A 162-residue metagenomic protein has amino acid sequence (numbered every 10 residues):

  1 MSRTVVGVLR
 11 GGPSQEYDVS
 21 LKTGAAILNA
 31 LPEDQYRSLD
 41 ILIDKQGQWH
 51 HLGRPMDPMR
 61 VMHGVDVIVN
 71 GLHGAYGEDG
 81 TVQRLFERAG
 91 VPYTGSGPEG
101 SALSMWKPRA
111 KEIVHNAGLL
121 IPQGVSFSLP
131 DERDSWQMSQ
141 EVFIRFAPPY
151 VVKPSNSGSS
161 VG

Functional and structural regions predicted by a protein language model:
S2-L39: N-terminal phosphate-binding or glycine-rich loops at protein starts, especially the Walker A/P-loop of NTPases
S2-R10, L103-G162: Active-site nucleotide/adenylate-binding loops and adjacent lid/helix of ATP-dependent enzymes
L9-P13, V61-M105, L120-S128: A short, GP-enriched loop/loop-strand-helix hinge that lies immediately N-terminal to, or at the N-terminal rim
D18, H50, D79-T81, V161-G162: Short glycine-/acidic-enriched loop or helix-start segments at secondary-structure transitions that form or flank
T23-I27, V82, A110: Hydrophobic residues within alpha-helices that form the first helical element adjacent to the glycine-rich loop
I43-G64: Glycine-rich, highly charged phosphate/nucleotide-binding loops
